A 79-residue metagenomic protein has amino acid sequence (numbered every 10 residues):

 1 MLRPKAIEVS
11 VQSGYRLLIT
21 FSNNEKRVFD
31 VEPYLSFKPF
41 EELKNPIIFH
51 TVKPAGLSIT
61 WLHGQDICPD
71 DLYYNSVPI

Functional and structural regions predicted by a protein language model:
M1-I79: Motif-centric detector for short Cys/His coordination patterns
